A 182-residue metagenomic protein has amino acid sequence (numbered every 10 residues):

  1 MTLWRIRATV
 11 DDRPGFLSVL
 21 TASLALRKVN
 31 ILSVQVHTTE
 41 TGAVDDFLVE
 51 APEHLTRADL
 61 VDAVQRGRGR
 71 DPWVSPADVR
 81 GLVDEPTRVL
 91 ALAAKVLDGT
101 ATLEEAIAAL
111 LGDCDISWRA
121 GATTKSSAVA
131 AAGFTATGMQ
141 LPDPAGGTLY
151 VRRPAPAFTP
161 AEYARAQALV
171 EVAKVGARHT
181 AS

Functional and structural regions predicted by a protein language model:
M1, A120-F134: Positively charged, low-complexity terminal tracts and the immediately adjacent first secondary-structure elements
M1-K95: A conserved regulatory-domain signal marking ACT and ACT-like small-molecule sensing domains and adjacent regulatory
D12, F16, T56, G99-L103 (+1 more regions): Short amphipathic alpha-helical segments
R27-N30, V96-T124: Helix-loop-beta substructure at the N-terminus of cytosolic sensory domains that couple signal/ligand detection
R119, V151-R152: Conserved beta-strand segments of the P-loop GTPase G domain that flank and frequently precede/overlap
G133-G147: Short hydrophobic beta-strand micro-motif common in sensory/regulatory domains
R152-A164: Regulatory loop-to-helix N-cap segments in sensory/regulatory domains that couple ligand/signal detection
R165, L169-S182: Signal-transmission/dimerization alpha-helices at domain junctions
